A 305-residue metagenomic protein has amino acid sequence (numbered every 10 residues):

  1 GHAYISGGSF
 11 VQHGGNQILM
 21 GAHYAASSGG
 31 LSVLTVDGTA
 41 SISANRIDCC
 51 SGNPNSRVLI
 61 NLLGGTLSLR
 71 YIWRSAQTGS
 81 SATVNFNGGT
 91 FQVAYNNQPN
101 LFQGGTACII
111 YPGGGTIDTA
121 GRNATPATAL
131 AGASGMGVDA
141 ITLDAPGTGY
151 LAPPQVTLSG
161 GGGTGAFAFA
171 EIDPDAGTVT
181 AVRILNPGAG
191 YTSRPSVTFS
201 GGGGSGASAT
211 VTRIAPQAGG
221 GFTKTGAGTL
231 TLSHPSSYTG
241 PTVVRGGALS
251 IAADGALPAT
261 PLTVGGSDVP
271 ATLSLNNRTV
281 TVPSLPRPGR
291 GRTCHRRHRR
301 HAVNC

Functional and structural regions predicted by a protein language model:
G1-T125, L130-M136, L151, D173-A176 (+3 more regions): Beta-strand repeat architectures
A131-G219: Conserved, function-critical positions that sit in or immediately flank catalytic and ligand-binding motifs
